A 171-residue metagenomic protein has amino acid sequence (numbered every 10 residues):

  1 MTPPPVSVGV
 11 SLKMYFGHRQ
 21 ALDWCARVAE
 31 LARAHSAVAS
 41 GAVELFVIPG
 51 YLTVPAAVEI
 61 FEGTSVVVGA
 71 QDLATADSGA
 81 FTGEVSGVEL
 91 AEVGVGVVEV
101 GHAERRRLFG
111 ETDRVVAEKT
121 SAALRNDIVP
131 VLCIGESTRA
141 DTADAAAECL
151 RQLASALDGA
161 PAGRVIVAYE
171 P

Functional and structural regions predicted by a protein language model:
M1-V85, A162-V165: Conserved N-terminal beta1-alpha1 strand-loop-helix module at the mouth
P3-V8, G96-G101, V129-L132, A168: Short, basic/glycine-rich phosphate-binding loops at helix/coil junctions that contact nucleotide phosphates
K13, G50, L90, G101-H102 (+1 more regions): Conserved, mostly hydrophobic/aromatic
W24-V28, A57, S86-E89, V116-K119 (+1 more regions): A general structural detector for well-ordered alpha-helical segments in enzyme core domains, enriched
C25, F46-I48, V97, A123-I128: Residue-level detection of beta-strand scaffold positions
E62-A122: Glycine/small-residue-rich loop that forms an oxyanion/phosphate-binding "nest" at active or ligand-binding sites
E104-P171: Conserved anion-binding
